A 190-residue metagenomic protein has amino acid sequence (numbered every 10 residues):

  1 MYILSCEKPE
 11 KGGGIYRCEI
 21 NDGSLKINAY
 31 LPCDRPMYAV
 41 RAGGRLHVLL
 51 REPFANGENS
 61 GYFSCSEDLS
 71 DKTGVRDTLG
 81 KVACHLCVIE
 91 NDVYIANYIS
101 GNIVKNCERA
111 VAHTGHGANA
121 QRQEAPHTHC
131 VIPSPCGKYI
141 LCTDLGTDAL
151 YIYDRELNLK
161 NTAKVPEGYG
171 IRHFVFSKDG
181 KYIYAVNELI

Functional and structural regions predicted by a protein language model:
C6-K8, R51-P53, Y98-S100, L145-G146 (+1 more regions): Short loop/turn segments immediately following the C-termini of beta-strands
K11, D34-R35, V82, H127 (+3 more regions): Beta-rich catalytic cores
D22-N28, D68-G74, N106-R109, E156-N161: Beta-strand initiation motifs
R41-G44, V88-E90, P135-G137, K178-G180: Residue-level detector of Asp-centered blade-edge/turn motifs that repeat once per structural unit in beta-propeller
S70-C130: Asp-box/WD-like beta-propeller blade repeats and closely related beta-sheet repeat scaffolds
G137-E188: Loop-centered beta-sheet repeat module
